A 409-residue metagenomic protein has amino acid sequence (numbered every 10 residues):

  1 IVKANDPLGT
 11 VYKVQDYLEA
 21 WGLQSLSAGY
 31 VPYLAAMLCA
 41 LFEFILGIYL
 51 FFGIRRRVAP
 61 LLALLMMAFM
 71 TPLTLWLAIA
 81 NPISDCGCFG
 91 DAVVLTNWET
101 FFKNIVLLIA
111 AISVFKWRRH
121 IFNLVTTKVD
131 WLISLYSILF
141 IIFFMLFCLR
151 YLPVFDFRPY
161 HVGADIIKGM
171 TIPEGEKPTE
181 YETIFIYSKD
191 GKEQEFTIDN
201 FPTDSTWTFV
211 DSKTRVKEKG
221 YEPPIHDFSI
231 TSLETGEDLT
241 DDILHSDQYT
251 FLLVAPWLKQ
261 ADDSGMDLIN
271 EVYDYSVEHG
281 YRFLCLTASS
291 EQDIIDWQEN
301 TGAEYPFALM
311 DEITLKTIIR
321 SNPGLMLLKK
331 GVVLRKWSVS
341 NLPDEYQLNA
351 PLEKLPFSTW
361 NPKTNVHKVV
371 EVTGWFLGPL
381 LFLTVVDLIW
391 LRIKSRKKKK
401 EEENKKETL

Functional and structural regions predicted by a protein language model:
I1-K3, P32-L73: Functionalized membrane-embedded alpha-helices
A59, A261-D267, V369, L377-L409: Juxtamembrane interface at the cytosolic side of transmembrane helices
A68-I121: Membrane-embedded alpha-helical segments of integral membrane proteins
V125-F155: Internal/C-terminal transmembrane anchor helices
F144-D238: Membrane-interface segments at or immediately adjacent to transmembrane helices that form the boundary between
T183-G191, F228, P323-W337: A short, hydrophobic beta-strand/beta-hairpin element that forms part of a small beta-sheet core
H226-T231, T240-Q260: Short active-site neighborhood of thiol/selenol oxidoreductases, capturing the structured segment around
F283, T301-R320: Short, internal strand/loop/helix patches that form the active-site neighborhood or redox-interaction surface
